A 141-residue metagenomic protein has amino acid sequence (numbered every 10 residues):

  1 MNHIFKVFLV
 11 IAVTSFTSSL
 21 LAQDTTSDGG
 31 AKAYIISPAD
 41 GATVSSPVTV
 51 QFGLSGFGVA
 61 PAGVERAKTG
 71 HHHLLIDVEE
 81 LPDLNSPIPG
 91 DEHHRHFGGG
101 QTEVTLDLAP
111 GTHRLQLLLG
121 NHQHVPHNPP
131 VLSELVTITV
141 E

Functional and structural regions predicted by a protein language model:
T17-S18: N-terminal signal peptide c-region/cleavage motif recognized by signal peptidases
D24-S45: Short, compositionally biased P/S/T/A/G/V-rich stretches that sit at domain boundaries
S46, G70, A109-G111: A glycine-anchored, Pro-Gly-centered beta-turn/N-cap motif
G53-V64: Short amphipathic, basic-aromatic surface patches that mediate peripheral association with negatively charged
V64-H72, L132: Short coil-to-beta strand junction motifs in C2/discoidin
L81-D83, G120-N128: Short acidic/polar inter-strand loop motif in beta-rich domains
I88-T112, L118-G120: Short, solvent-exposed, Trp/other aromatic-anchored flexible loops in extracytoplasmic proteins
